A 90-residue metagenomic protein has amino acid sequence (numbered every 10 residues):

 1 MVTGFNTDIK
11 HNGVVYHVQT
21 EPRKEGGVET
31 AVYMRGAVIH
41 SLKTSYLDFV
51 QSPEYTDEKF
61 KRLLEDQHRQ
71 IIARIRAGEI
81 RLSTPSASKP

Functional and structural regions predicted by a protein language model:
M1, P22-K24, R62, D66: Short, 15-30-residue, compositionally biased linear elements with alpha-helical propensity or flexible coil
M1-V14: Negatively charged, low-complexity tracts enriched in Asp/Glu with abundant Ser/Thr
T7, L42-T44: Generic detection of short hydrophobic beta-strand segments and adjacent strand-loop junctions
G13-R23, E54-T56: Short, low-complexity, intrinsically disordered N-terminal segments
Q19-H40: Short, surface-exposed, low-complexity cationic segments
T44-P90: Acidic, low-complexity intrinsically disordered segments
